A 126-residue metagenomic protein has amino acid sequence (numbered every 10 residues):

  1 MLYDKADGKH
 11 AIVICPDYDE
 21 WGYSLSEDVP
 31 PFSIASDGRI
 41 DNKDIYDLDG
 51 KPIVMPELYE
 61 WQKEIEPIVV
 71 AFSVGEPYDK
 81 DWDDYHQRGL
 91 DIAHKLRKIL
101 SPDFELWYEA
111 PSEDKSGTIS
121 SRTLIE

Functional and structural regions predicted by a protein language model:
M1-E126: Intrinsic low-complexity, intrinsically disordered or marginally ordered coil/linker segments
